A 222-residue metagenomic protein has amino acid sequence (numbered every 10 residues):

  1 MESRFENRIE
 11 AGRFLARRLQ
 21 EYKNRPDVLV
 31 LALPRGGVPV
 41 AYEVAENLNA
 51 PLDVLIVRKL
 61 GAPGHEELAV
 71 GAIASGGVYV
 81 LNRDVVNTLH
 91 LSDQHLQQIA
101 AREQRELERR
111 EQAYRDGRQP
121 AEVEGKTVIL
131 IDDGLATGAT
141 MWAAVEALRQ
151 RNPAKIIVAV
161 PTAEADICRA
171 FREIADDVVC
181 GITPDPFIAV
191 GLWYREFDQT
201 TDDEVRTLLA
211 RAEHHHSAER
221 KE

Functional and structural regions predicted by a protein language model:
M1-E222: PRPP-associated nucleotide enzymes
